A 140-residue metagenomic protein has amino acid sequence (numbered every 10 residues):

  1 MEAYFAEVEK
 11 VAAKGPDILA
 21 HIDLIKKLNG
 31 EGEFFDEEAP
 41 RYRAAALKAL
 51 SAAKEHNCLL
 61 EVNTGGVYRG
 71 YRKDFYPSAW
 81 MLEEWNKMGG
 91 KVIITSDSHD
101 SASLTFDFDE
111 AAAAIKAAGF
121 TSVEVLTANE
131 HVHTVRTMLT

Functional and structural regions predicted by a protein language model:
M1-E55, L139-T140: Extended substrate/RNA-proximal surfaces in nucleic-acid metabolism proteins
K10, A52, E84, A114-A117: Alpha-helical scaffold elements within enzyme catalytic domains, especially in hydrolases
L19-I22, G90-T105, V125-A128: Short acidic/histidine-rich active-site segments
D23-L28, T64-Y68, S98-D100, N129: Active-site-proximal loop/turn and secondary-structure-junction residues that shape catalytic pockets, frequently
L28-F34, Y68-W80, S101-A113, V135-T137: Histidine/acidic-residue-rich catalytic or RNA/ligand-binding cores of hydrolases and nuclease-related proteins
L47-S96: Glycine/small-residue-rich hydrophobic helix-like segments
F106-T140: Mid-to-C-terminal alpha-helical segments outside catalytic/metal-binding sites
